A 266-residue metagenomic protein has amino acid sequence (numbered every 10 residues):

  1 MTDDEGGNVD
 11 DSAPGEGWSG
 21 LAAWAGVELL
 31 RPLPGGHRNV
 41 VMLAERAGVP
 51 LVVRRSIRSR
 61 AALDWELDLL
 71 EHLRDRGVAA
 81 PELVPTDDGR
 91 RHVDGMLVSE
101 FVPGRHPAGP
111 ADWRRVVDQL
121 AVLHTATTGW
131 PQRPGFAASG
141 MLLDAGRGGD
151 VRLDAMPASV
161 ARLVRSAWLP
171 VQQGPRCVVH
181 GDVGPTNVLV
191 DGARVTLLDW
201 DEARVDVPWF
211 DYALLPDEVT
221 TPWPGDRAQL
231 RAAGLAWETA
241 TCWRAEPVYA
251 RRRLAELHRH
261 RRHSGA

Functional and structural regions predicted by a protein language model:
M1-L29: Juxta-kinase regulatory segment immediately upstream of eukaryotic protein kinase catalytic domains
W24-E45: ATP-binding glycine-rich phosphate-binding loop
R54-D94, P107-L123: A conserved alpha-helical element in kinase catalytic cores
G95-G109, R147-D150, A236-R251: A glycine-centered beta->alpha junction motif in the catalytic cores of kinase/phosphotransferase enzymes
H106-A158, R176: A cross-family kinase active-site recognition segment
V178, V190-R231: Active-site Asp-x-Gly
V178-H180, P185: Catalytic-loop of the protein kinase fold
A213, D217, T221-A266: Helix-rich C-terminal or lid/interface subdomains of diverse kinases
